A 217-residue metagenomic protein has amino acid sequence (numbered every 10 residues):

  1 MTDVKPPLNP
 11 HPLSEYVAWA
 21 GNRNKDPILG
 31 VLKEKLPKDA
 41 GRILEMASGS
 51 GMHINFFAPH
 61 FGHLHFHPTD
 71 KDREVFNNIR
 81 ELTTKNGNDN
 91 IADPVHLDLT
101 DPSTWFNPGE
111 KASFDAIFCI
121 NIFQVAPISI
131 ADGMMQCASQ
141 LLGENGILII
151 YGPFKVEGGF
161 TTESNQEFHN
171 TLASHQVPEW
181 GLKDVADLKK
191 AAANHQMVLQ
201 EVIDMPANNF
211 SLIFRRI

Functional and structural regions predicted by a protein language model:
T2-K38: Class I SAM-dependent methyltransferase Rossmann-like catalytic core, especially the SAM/SAH-binding loop
D39-G49: Conserved class I S-adenosyl-L-methionine
L44, M52-T104: Class I SAM-dependent methyltransferase SAM/SAH-binding core
F118: A conserved beta-strand element that flanks and buttresses the S-adenosyl-L-methionine
V125-A138: A short, conserved alpha-helix within the catalytic core of class I
N145-F154: Conserved beta-strand signature within the Rossmann-like core of class I S-adenosyl-L-methionine
T161-K183: Conserved Class I S-adenosyl-L-methionine
P178-Q196: Short alpha-helix
